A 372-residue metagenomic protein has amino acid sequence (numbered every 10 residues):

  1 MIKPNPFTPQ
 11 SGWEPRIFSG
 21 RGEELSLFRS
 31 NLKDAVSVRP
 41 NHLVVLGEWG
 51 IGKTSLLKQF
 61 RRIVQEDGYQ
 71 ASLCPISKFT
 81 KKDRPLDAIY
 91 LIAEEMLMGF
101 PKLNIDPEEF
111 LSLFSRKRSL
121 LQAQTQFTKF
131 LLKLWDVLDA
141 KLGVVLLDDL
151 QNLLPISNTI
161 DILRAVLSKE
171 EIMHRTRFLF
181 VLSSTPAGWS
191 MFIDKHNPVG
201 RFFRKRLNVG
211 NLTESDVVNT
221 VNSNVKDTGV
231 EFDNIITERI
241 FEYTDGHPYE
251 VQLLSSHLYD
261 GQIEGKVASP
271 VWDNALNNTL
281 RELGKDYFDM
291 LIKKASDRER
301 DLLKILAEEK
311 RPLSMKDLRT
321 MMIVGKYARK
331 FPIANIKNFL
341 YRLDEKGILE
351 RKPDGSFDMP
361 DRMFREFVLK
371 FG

Functional and structural regions predicted by a protein language model:
M1-L43, L142: A short, basic N-terminal segment
R39-Q59: Walker A/P-loop nucleotide-binding motif
V44, R62-K81: Conserved catalytic segments around the Walker B and adjacent sensor/switch elements of P-loop NTPase domains
A71, D83-S112: Conserved NTP-binding/hydrolysis module of P-loop NTPases
R118-A187, D194-K195: Conserved Walker B catalytic segment
N208-I236, Y243, L253-L254: Conserved small helical "lid"/interfacial subdomain of P-loop NTPases
G246, E250-I333: Winged-helix-like regulatory helical subdomains adjacent to P-loop NTPase cores
Y327-K346, R351: Short amphipathic alpha-helical interaction segments
